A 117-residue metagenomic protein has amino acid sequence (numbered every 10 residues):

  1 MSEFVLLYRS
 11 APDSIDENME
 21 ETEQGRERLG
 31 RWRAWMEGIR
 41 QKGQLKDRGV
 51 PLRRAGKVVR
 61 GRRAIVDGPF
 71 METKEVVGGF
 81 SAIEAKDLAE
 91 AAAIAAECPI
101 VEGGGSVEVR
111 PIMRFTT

Functional and structural regions predicted by a protein language model:
M1-T117: Conserved, structured core segments of small domains
